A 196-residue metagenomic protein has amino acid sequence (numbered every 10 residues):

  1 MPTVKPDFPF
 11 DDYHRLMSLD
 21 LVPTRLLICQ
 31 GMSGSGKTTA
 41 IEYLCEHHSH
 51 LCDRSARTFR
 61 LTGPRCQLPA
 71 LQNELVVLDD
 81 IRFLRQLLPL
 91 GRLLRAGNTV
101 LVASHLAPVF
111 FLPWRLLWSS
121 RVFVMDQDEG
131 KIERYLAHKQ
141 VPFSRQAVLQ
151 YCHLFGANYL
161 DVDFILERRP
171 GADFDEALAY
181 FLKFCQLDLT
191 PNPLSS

Functional and structural regions predicted by a protein language model:
M1-D20: N-terminal pre-Walker A segment at the start of P-loop NTPase domains
T24-A40: Walker A/P-loop nucleotide-binding motif
T38-R54: P-loop NTPase Walker A phosphate-binding motif
H50-P64, E74: Conserved catalytic segments around the Walker B and adjacent sensor/switch elements of P-loop NTPase domains
G63-L90, T99: Conserved P-loop NTPase "ATPase switch" module shared by AAA+ and STAND
F83-L116: Sensor-1/coupling segment of RecA-like P-loop NTPase cores
V122-L149: Conserved small helical "lid"/interfacial subdomain of P-loop NTPases
R145-S196: Amphipathic alpha-helical "lid/sensor" segments that cap RecA-like P-loop NTPase cores
